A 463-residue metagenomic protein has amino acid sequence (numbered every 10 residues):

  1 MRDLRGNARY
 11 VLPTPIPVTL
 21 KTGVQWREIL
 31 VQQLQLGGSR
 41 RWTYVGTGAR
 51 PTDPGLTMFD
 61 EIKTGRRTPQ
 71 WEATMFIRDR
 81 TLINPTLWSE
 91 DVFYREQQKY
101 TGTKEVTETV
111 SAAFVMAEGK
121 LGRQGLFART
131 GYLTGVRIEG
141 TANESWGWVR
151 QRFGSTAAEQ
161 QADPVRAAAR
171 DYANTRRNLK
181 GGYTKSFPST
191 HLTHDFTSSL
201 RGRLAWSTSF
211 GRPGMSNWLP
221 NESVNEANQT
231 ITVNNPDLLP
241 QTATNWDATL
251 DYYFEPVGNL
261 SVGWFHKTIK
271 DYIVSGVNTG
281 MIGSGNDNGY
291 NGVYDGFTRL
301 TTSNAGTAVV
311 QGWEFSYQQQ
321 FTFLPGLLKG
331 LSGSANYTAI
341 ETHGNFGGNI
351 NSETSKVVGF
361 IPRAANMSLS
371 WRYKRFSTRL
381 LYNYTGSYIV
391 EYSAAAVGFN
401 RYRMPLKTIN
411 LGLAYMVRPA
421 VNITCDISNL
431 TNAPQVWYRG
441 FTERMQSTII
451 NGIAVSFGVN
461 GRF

Functional and structural regions predicted by a protein language model:
M1, T43-T101, Q160-T175, N278-S303: Flexible glycine-rich, low-complexity coil/linker segments exposed to the extracellular/periplasmic environment
V11-L20, Q35, G122-Y132, S199 (+4 more regions): Short loop/turn motifs that connect adjacent beta-strands in outer-membrane beta-barrel proteins
V18-V24, A128-V136, G202-L204, L260-V262 (+6 more regions): Transmembrane beta-strands of outer-membrane beta-barrel proteins
V24-Q32, L121, R137-E144, W206-R212 (+9 more regions): Transmembrane beta-strands of outer-membrane beta-barrel pores
L30-Q32, L82, Y100-K104, A162-D163 (+5 more regions): Surface-exposed extracellular loop regions of Gram-negative outer-membrane beta-barrel proteins, predominantly
Y44, L331, Y384-S393, A414-F463: C-terminal beta-signal and adjacent terminal beta-strands/loops of Gram-negative outer-membrane beta-barrel proteins
G102-T109, G181, F210-I269, G292-Q320 (+4 more regions): Outer-membrane beta-barrel signature, preferentially recognizing the C-terminal barrel domain of Gram-negative
H266-I269, I273-N278, G285-Y392, T431: Gram-negative outer-membrane beta-barrel transporters
